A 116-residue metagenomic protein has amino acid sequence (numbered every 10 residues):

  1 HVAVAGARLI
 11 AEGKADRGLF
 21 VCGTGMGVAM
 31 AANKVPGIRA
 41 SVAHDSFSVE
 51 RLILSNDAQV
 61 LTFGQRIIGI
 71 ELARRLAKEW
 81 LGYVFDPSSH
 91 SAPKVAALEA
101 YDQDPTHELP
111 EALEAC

Functional and structural regions predicted by a protein language model:
V2-A43: Helix-adjacent hinge/juxtasegments
S46-C116: C-terminal binding/interaction regions
